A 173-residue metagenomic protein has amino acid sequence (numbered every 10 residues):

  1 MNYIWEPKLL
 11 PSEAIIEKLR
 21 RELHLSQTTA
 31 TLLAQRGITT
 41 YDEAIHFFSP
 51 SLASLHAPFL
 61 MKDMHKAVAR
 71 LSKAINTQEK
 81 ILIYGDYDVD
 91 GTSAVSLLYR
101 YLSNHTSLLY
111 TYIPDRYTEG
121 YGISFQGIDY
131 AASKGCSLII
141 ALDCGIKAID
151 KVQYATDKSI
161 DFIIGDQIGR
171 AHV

Functional and structural regions predicted by a protein language model:
M1-R170: Replace "Mg2+/Mn2+-dependent" with "divalent metal-dependent
